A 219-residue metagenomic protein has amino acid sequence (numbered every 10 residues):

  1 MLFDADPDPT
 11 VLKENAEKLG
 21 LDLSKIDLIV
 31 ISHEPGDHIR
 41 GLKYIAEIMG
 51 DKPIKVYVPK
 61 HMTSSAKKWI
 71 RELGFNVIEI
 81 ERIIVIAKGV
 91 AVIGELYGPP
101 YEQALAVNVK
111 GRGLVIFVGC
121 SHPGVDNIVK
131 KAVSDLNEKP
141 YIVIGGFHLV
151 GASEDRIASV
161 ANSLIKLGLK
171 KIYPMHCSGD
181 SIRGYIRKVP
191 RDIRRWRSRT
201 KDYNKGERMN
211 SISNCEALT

Functional and structural regions predicted by a protein language model:
M1-L19, E102-V118: Conserved beta-strand hairpin/beta-sheet module of binuclear metal-dependent hydrolase folds, prominently
L2-D6, I26-P35, Y57-K60, V115-C120 (+2 more regions): Active-site neighborhood of phospho(di)ester-bond hydrolases with catalytic His/Asp-centered motifs
P9-K13, H38-I39, T63-K67, V125-N127 (+1 more regions): Short, well-ordered alpha-helical microsegments
T10-Y57, L136-I142, N162-I165: Active-site metal-binding motif and surrounding structural segment of the metallo-beta-lactamase
S32, G89-E95, G145-L149: Glycine-rich phosphate-binding "P-loop"
Y57-A104, K110, R195-I212, L218: Metallo-beta-lactamase
L114, S121-T200: Cap/insert and terminal regions of metallo-dependent hydrolase folds
